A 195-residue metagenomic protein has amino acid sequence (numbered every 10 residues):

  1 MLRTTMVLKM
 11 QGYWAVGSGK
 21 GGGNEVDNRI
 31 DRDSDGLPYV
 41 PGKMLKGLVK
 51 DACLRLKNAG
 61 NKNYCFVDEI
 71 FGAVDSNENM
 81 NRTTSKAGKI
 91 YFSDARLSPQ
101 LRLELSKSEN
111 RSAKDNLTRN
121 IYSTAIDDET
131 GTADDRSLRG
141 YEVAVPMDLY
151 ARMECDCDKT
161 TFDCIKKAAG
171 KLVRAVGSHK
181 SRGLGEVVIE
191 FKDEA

Functional and structural regions predicted by a protein language model:
M1-T118, Y122, D134-A195: RNA-binding basic/glycine-rich loop and surface signature characteristic of RAMP-family CRISPR effectors
